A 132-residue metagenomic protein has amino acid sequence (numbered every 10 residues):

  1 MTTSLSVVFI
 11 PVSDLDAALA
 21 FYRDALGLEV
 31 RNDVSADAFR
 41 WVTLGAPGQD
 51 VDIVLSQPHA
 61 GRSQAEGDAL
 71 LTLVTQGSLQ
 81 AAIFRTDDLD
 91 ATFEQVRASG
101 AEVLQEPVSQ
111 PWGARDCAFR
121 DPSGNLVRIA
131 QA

Functional and structural regions predicted by a protein language model:
M1-F9, E29-R85, D90-R120, A130-A132: Vicinal oxygen chelate
D14, D121: Conserved G/P- and acidic residue-centered "switch" motifs that form tight phosphate/ATP-binding loops in soluble
D16-A17, A91: Alpha-helical macromolecular-interaction surfaces
A18-R23, V96, G124: Conserved active-site tyrosine of GNAT-family acetyltransferases
